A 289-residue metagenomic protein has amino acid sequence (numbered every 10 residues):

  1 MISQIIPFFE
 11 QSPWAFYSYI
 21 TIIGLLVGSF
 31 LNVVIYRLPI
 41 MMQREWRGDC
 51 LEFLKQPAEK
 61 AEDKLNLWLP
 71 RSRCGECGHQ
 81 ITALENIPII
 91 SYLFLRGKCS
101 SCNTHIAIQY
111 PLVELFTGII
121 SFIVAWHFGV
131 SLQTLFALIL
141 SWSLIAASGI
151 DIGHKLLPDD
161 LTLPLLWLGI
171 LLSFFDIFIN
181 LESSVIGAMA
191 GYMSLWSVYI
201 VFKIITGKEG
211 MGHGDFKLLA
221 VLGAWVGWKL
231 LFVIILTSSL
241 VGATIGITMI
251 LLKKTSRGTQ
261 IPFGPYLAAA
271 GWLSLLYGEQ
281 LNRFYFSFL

Functional and structural regions predicted by a protein language model:
M1-P13, F284-L289: Short, strongly hydrophobic alpha-helical membrane anchors
A15-M41: N-terminal signal-anchor transmembrane alpha helix
I20, Q133-V241, F284-L289: Functional transmembrane core segments of multi-pass inner-membrane proteins
L31, I35, I120, V124 (+8 more regions): Alpha-helical membrane-inserting segments
N32-R37, R96-T104, L144-H154, S197-E209 (+1 more regions): C-terminal ends of transmembrane helices
R37-Q109: Membrane-proximal soluble regions of multi-pass membrane proteins
A107-L115, D159: Select subsegments of transmembrane alpha-helices in polytopic membrane proteins, especially boundary-proximal
H213-K217, I247-L273: Interfacial loop-to-transmembrane junctions
